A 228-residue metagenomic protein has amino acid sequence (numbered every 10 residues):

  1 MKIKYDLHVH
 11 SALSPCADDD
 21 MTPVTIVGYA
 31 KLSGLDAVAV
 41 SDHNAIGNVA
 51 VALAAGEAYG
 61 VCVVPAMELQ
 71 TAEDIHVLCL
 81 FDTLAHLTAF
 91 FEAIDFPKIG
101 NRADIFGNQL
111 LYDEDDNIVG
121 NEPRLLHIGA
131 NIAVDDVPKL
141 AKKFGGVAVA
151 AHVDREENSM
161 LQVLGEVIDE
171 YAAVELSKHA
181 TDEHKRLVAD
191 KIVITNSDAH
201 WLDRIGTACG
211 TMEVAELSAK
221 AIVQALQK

Functional and structural regions predicted by a protein language model:
M1-L7, S11, P15-L35, I46-I99 (+4 more regions): Charged catalytic cores and adjacent phosphate/nucleic-acid-binding surfaces used for phosphate/nucleic-acid chemistry
H8, F106-G120: Short, basic/glycine-rich phosphate-binding loops at helix/coil junctions that contact nucleotide phosphates
I118-G129: Surface-exposed cleft-lining segments at the edges of enzyme active sites
A130-L140: Phosphate-interacting basic helix/loop segments used at nucleotide- and nucleic-acid interfaces
